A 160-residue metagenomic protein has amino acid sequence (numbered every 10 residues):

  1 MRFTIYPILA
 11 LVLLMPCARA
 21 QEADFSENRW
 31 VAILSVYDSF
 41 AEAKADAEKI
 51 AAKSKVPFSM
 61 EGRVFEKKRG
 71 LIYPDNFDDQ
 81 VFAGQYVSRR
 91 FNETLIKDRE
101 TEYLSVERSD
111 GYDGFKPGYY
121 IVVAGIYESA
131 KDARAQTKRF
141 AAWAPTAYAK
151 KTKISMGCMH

Functional and structural regions predicted by a protein language model:
M1-I5: Positively charged n-region of N-terminal signal peptides that target proteins for export
Y6-L14: Bacterial N-terminal signal peptides
A20-H160: Acidic/polar low-complexity segments and flexible, solvent-exposed patches
